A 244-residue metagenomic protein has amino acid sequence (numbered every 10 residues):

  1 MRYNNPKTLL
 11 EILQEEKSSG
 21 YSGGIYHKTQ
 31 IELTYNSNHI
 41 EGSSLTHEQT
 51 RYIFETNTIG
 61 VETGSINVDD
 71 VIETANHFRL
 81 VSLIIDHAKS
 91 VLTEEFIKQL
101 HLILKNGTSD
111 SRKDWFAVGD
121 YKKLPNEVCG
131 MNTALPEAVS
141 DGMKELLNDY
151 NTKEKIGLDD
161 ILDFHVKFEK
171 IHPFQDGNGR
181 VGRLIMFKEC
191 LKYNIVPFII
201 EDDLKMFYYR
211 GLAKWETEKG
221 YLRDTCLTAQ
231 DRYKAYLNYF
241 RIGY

Functional and structural regions predicted by a protein language model:
M1-Y244: FIC/Doc superfamily catalytic core
